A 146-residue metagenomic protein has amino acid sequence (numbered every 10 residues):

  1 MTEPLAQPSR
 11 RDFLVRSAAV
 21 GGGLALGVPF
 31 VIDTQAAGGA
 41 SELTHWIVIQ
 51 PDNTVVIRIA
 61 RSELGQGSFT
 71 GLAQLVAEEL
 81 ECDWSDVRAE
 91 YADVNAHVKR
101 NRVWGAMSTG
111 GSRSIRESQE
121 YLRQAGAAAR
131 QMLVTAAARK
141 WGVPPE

Functional and structural regions predicted by a protein language model:
E3-G21: N-terminal secretory signal peptides and thylakoid transit peptides that target proteins across membranes
A6-Q7, G27-V56: C-terminal segment of N-terminal export signals and the immediately downstream linker at the start of the mature
G21-G27: Bacterial N-terminal signal peptides
P29-A36, W84-V94, P145-E146: Beta-strand segments within the central parallel beta-sheet cores of soluble alpha/beta enzyme folds
H45-I47, G110-S114: N-terminal hydrophobic or amphipathic helices/low-complexity stretches enriched in small/hydrophobic/Pro/Gly
V55-E90, S114-W141: Alpha-helical support elements that line or immediately flank enzyme active sites and cofactor-binding pockets
Y91-R100, W104-M107, R116: N-terminal, positively charged nucleic-acid-binding surface of large information/translation enzymes
